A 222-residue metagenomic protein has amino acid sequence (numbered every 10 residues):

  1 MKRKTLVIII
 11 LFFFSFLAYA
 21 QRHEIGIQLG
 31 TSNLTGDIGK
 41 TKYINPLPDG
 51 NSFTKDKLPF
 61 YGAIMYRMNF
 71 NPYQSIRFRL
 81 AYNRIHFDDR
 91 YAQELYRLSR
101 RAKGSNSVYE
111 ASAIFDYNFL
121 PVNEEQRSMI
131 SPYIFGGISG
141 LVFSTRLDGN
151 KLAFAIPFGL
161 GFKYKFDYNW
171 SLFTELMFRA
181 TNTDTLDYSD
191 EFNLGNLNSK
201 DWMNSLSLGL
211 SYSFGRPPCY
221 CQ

Functional and structural regions predicted by a protein language model:
M1-Q28, F214, C221: Bacterial Sec-dependent N-terminal signal peptides
Y19-R67, S207, S211-G215: Short glycine/proline- and aromatic-enriched beta-strand/turn motifs that initiate or cap beta-hairpins
Q21, D56-F60, S107-A111, I130 (+2 more regions): Residues that define the transmembrane beta-barrel architecture of outer-membrane proteins
I25-L29, F78-L80, I134-G136, L160 (+2 more regions): Membrane-embedded beta-strand positions of outer-membrane beta-barrel proteins
I38, I85, K165-Q222: Predominantly the C-terminal beta-signal and adjacent terminal strand-loop region of outer-membrane beta-barrel
G39-F53, I85-N106, V142-G149, L186-N198: Flexible, solvent-exposed loop segments that connect beta-strands
M68-R146, S207-F214: Gram-negative (and chloroplast) outer-membrane scaffold detector with strong preference for beta-barrel transmembrane
G149-E175: A contiguous pocket-lining binding segment that forms or flanks enzyme active sites
